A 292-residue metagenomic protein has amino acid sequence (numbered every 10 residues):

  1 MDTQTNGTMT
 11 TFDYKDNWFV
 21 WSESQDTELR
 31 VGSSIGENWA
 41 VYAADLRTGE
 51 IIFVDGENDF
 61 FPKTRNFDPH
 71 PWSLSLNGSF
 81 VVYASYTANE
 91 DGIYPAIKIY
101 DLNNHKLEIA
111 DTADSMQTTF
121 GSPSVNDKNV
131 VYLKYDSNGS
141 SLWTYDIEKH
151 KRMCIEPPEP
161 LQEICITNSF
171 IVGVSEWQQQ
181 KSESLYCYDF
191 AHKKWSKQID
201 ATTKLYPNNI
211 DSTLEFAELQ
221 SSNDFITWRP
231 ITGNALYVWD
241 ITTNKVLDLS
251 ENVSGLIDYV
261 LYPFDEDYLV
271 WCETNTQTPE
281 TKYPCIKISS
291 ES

Functional and structural regions predicted by a protein language model:
M1-T3, E50-T64, K106-A113, H150-E156 (+2 more regions): A short beta-strand motif characteristic of beta-propeller blades
D2-L29: Beta-strand-rich domains and repeat architectures in extracellular enzymes and scaffolds, especially beta-propellers
N6-D16, P62-N77, M116-N126, P158-S169 (+2 more regions): Repeated scaffold domains used in trafficking and secretory/extracellular systems, primarily beta-propellers
F19-S22, V81-A84, V130-L133, I171-S175 (+2 more regions): Residue position within the beta-strands of beta-propeller blades
T27-Y42, N89-K98, S137-T144, Q179-C187 (+2 more regions): Structural motif
D45-G49, D101-H105, D146-H150, D189-K193 (+2 more regions): Short loop/turn segments that connect beta-strands within beta-propeller blades
A88-I93, A113-I147, C154-I164, G173-Q179: Solenoidal tandem-repeat scaffolds enriched in leucines and small polar residues
L256-S292: Blade-level signature of beta-propeller repeat domains, shared across WD40, Kelch, NHL, RCC1 and BNR/Asp-box propellers
